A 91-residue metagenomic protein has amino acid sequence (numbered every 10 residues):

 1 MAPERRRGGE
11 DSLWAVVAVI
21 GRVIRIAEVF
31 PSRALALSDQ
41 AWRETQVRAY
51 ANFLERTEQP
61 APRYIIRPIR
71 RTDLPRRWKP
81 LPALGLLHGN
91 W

Functional and structural regions predicted by a protein language model:
M1-R5, A15, A49-R56: Intrinsically disordered, low-complexity boundary segments flanking structured domains
A2-S12, L87-W91: Short S/T/G/P-rich N-terminal loop/turn motif that feeds into the first structured element of a domain
R6, L13, F30, A41 (+1 more regions): Intrinsically disordered, low-complexity regions of eukaryotic proteins
S12-I20: A short beta-strand micro-motif
V19, F30, R67-I69: Predominantly extracellular/luminal cell-surface or secreted proteins
G21-L37: A short, exposed loop/beta-hairpin motif centered on an aromatic-Gly-Thr core
R25, W42-W91: Short, mixed-charge low-complexity intrinsically disordered segments
